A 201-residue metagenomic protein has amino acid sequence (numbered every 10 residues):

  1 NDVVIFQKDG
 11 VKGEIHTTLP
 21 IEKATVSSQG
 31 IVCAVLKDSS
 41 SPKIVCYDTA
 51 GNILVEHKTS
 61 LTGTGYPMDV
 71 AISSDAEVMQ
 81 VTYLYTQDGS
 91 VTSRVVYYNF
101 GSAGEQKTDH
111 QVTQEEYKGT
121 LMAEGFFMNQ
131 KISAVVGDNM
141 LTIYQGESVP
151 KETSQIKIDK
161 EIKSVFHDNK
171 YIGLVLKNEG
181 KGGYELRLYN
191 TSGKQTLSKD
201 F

Functional and structural regions predicted by a protein language model:
N1, T18-Q29, G63-I72, V112-Q130 (+2 more regions): Repeated scaffold domains used in trafficking and secretory/extracellular systems, primarily beta-propellers
D2-V4, S40-C46, Q87-N99, D138-Q145 (+1 more regions): Structural motif
D2-V78, T82: Non-cytosolic head/periplasmic domains of membrane-anchored proteins
Q7-G10, Y47-N52, F100-A103, Q145-V149 (+1 more regions): Short loop/turn segments that connect beta-strands within beta-propeller blades
D9-H16, I53-S60, E105-E116, P150-I156 (+1 more regions): A short beta-strand motif characteristic of beta-propeller blades
G30-V32, V78, K131-S133, Y171-G173: Conserved core beta-strand positions within WD40 beta-propeller blades
A34-K37, V81-L84, A134-V136, V175-K177: Residue-level marker for isolated small/hydroxyl-bearing positions within beta-strands of beta-sheet-rich domains
T142-F201: Intrinsically disordered, low-complexity segments enriched in Gly and acidic/Ser/Thr residues that form flexible
